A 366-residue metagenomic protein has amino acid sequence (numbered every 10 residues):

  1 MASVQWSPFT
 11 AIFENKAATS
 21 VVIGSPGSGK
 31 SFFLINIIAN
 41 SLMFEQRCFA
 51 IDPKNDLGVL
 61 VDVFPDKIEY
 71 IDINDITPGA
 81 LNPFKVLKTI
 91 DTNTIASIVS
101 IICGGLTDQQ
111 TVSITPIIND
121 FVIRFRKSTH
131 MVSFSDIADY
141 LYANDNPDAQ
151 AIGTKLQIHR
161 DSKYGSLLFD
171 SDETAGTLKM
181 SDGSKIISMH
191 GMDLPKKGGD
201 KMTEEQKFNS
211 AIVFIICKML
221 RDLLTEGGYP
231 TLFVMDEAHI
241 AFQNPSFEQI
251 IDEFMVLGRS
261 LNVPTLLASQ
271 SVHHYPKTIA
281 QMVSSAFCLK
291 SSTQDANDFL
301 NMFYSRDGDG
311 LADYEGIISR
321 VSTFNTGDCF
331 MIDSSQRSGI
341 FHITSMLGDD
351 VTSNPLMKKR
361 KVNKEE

Functional and structural regions predicted by a protein language model:
M1-S3, P53-V263, S319-R337: P-loop NTPase motor domains
V4-W6, F341: Short capping micro-motif at the N-terminus of alpha-helices
P8-F13, A17-N40, F49-N55, N74 (+3 more regions): Conserved P-loop NTPase motor cores
F44-Q46: Conserved SF1/SF2 helicase motif Ia
A96-V132, Y275-E366: P-loop NTPase motor core of the ASCE superfamily
